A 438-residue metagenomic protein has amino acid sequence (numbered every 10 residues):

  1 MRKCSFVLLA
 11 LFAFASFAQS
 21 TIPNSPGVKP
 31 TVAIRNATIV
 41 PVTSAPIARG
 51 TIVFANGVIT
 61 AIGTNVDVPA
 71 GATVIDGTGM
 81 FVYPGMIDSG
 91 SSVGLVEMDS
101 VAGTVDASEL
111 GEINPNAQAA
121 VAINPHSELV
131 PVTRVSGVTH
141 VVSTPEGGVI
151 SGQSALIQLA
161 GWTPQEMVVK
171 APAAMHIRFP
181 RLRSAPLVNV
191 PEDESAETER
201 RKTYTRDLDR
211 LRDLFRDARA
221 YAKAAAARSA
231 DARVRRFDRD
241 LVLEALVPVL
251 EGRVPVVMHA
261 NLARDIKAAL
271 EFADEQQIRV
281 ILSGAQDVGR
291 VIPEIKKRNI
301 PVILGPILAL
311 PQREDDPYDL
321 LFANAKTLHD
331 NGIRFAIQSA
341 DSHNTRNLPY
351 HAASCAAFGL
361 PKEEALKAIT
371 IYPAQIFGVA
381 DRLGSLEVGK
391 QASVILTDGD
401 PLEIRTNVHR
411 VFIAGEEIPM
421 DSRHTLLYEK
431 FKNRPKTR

Functional and structural regions predicted by a protein language model:
A13-A15: N-terminal signal peptide c-region/cleavage motif recognized by signal peptidases
N24-P26, P30, I39, T43-Y83: Histidine-rich, glycine-flanked metal-binding segment
P30-I34, V68-A120, V135: Replace "His-x-His-based motif
A37, I52, G57, G79 (+10 more regions): Divalent metal-coordination and catalytic microenvironments
A37-V40, E387-F431: C-terminal cap of metal-dependent C-N hydrolases
M98-D99, T104-S108, I113-N116, P255 (+4 more regions): His/Asp/Glu-enriched, well-ordered alpha-helical/loop segment that forms or immediately abuts the divalent-metal
L129, R134-V280, N407: Polyanionic/metal-chelating signatures
